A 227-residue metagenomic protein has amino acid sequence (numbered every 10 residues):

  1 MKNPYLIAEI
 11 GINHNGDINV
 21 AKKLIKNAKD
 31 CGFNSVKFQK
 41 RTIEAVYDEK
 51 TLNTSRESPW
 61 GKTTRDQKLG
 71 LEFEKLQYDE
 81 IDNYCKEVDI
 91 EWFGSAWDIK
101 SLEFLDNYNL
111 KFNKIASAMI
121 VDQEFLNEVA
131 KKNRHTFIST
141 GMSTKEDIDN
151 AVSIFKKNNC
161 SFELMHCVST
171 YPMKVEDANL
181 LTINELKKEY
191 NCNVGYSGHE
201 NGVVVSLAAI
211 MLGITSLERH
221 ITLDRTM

Functional and structural regions predicted by a protein language model:
M1-M227: Catalytic cores and adjacent flexible loops of soluble metabolic enzymes that perform enolate/carbanion chemistry on
